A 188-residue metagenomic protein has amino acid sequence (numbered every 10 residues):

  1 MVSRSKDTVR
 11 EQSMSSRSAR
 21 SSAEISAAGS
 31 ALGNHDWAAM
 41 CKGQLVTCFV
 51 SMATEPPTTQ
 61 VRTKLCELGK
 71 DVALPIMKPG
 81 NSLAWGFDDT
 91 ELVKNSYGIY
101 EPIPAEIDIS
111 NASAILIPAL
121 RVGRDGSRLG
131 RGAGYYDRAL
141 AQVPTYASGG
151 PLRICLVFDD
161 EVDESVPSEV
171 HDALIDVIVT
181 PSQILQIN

Functional and structural regions predicted by a protein language model:
M1-N111: N-terminal active-site beta-alpha-beta segment that forms phosphate/nucleotide-binding and substrate-recognition loops
V2-R4, S15-A19, S110-I115, R124-R128 (+1 more regions): Surface-exposed, charge/polar-rich loops and edge strands
M52-T54, L120-R124: Short glycine-rich anion-binding loops that position phosphate/pyrophosphate groups of nucleotides and phosphorylated
P102, P118-R121: A structured binding-face within diverse protein domains that lines the active/interaction site
G132: Short polar/charged helix/loop
